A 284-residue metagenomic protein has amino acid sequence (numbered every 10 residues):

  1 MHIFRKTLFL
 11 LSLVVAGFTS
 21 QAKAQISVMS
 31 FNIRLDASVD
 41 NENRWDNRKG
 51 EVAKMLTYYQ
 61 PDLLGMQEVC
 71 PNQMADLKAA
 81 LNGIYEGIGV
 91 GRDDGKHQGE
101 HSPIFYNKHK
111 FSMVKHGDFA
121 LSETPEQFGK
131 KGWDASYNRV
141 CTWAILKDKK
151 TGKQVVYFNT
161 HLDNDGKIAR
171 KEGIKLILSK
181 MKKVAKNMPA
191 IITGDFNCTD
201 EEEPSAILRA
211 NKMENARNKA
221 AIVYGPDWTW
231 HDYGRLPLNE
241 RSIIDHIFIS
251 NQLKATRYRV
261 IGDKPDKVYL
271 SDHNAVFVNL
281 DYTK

Functional and structural regions predicted by a protein language model:
R5, F18, A22-A80, D93-G99 (+3 more regions): N-terminal, active-site-proximal structural segment of metallo-dependent hydrolase catalytic domains
L8-G17: Bacterial N-terminal signal peptides
Q25-S38, S102, K115-F119, K153-D163: Active-site-proximal beta-strand elements of phosphoester/diester hydrolases
S30-G50, K96-H97, L121-Y137, D163 (+1 more regions): Acidic/histidine-rich helix-loop elements that form or flank divalent-metal/phosphate-binding sites at the catalytic
I33, E68, T160-L162, D195-F196 (+1 more regions): Active-site metal-binding loops of divalent metal-dependent hydrolases
L63, Q67-Q154, R259-V260: Structured beta-strand-rich core segments of catalytic domains in phosphoester-bond hydrolases
S136-N138, K147-K171, V184: Metal-dependent phosphoester/phosphodiester hydrolase catalytic core
I168, E172, M181-A190, C198-K284: Metal-dependent phosphoester-hydrolase catalytic domains
